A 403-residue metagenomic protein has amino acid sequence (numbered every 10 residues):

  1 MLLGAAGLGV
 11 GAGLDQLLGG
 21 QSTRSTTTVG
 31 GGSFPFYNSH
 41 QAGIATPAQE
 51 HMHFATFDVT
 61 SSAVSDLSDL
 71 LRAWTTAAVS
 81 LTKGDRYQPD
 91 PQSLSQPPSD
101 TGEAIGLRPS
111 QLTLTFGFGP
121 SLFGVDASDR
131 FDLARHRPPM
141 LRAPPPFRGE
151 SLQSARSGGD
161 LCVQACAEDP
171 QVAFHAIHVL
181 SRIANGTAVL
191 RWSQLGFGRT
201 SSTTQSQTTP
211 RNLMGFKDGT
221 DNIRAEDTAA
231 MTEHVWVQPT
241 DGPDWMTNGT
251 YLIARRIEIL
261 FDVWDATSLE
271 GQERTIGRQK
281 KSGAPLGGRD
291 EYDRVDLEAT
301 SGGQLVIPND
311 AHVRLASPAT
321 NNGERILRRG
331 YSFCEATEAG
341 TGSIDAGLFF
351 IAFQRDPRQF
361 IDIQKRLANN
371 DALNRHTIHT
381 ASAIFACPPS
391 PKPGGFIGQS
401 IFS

Functional and structural regions predicted by a protein language model:
L3-S403: Long, histidine/aromatic-enriched segments associated with O2/redox biology
